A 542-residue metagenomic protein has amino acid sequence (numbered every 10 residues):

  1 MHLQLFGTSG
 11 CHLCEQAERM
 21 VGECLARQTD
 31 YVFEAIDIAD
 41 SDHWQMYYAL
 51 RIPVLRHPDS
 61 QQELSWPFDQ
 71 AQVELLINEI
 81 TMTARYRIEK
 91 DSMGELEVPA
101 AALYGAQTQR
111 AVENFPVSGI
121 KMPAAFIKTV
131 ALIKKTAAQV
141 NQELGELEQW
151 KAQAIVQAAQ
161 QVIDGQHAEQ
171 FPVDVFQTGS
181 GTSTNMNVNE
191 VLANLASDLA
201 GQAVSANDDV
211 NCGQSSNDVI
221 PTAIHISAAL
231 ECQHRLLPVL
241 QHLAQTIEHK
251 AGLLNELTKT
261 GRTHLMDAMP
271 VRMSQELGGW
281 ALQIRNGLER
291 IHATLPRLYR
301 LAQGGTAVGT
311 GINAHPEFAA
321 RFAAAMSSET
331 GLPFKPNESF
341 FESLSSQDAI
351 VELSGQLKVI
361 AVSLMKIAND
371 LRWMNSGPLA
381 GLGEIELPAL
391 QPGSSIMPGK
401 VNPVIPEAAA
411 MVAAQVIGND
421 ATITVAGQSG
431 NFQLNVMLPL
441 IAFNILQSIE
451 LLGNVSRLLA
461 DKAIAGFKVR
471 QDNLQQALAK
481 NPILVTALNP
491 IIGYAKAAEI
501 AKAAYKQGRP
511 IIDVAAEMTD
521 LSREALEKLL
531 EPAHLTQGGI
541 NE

Functional and structural regions predicted by a protein language model:
M1-C24: Local sequence-structure signature of Cys/Sec-based thiol-disulfide redox active-site neighborhoods
D30-D42: Thiol-based oxidoreductase modules, predominantly thioredoxin-like and allied folds used for disulfide exchange
M46-R56: Structural micro-motif
H57-T81: Non-catalytic, surface beta->alpha helical segment in thiol-disulfide oxidoreductase systems
T83-E542: Conserved, well-structured ligand/cofactor-binding cores
